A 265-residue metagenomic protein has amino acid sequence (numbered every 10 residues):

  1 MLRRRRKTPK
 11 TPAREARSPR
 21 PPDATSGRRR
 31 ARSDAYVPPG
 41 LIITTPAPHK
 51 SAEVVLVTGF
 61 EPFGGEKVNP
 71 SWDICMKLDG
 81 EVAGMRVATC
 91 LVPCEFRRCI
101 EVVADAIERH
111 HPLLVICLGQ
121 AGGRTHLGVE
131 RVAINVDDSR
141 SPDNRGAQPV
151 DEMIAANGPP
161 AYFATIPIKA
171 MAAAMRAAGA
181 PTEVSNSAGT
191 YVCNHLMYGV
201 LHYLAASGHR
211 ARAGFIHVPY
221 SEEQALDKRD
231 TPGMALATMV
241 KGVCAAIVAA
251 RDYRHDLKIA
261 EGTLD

Functional and structural regions predicted by a protein language model:
L2-R5, R30, D34-A188, L201-A206 (+2 more regions): N-terminal catalytic or cofactor-binding beta/alpha core of small enzyme domains
P9-A31: Compositionally biased, low-complexity flexible segments
R124-H126, Y191-N194, E222-L226: Short, well-ordered, mixed-charge alpha-helical segments that flank or form enzyme active sites
N194-L201: Hydrophobic, aromatic-enriched interface-forming segments
G214-E223: An accessory alpha-helical subdomain
